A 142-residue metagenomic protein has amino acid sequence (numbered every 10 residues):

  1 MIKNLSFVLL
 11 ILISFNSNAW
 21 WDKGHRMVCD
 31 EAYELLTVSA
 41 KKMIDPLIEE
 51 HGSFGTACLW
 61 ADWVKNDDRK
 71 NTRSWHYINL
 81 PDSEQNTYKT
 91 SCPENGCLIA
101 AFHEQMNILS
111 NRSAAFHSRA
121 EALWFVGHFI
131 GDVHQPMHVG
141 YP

Functional and structural regions predicted by a protein language model:
I2-L9: Sec-dependent signal peptide recognition, specifically the positively charged N-region followed immediately by
S14-N16: N-terminal signal peptide c-region/cleavage motif recognized by signal peptidases
N18-F129, P136-P142: N-terminal, motif-rich segments that launch catalysis or mediate targeting to/interaction with membranes, typified by
